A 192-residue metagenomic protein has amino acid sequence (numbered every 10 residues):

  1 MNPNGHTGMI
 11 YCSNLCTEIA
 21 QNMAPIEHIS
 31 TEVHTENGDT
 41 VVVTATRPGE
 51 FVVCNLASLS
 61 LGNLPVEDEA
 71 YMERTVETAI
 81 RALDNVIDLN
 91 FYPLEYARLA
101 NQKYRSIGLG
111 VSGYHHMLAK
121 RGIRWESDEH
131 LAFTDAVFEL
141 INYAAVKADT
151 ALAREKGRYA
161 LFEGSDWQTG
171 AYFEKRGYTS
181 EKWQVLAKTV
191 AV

Functional and structural regions predicted by a protein language model:
M1-N101, V111-R121: Function-dense linear segments that define catalytic or interfacial modules in macromolecule-processing proteins
V42-T44, K103, L186-V192: Generic recognition of flexible, low-complexity loop/linker segments
V53, Y104-V111, E139, Y143: Short alpha-helical patches at coil-to-helix transitions and adjacent helical residues in well-structured domains
T75-R98, R124-V192: Internal maturation/activation junctions in enzymes
